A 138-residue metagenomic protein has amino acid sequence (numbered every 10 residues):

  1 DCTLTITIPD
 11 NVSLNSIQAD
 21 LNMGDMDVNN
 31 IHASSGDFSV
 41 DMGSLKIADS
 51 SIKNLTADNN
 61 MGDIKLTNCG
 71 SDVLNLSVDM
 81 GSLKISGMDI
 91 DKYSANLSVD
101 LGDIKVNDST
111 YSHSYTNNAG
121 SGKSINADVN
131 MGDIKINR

Functional and structural regions predicted by a protein language model:
D1-K53, K65, T116-R138: Right-handed parallel beta-helix
I47-S50, N54-R138: Short, surface-exposed interaction patches in beta-rich subdomains that mediate adhesion/assembly near membranes
